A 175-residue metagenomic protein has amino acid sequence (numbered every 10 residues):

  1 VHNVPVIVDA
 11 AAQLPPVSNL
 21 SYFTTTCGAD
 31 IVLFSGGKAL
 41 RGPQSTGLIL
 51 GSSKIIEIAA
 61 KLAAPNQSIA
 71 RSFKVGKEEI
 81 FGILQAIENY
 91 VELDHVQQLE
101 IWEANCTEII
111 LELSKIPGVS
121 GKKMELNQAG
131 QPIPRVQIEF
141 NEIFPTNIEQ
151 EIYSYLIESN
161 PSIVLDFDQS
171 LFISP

Functional and structural regions predicted by a protein language model:
V1-H95, I110-S114: Conserved PLP-enzyme active-site core in the AAT-like
A10, A70-K74, L93-W102, I116-L126 (+1 more regions): Flexible, glycine/charged-enriched surface loops at secondary-structure junctions
Q13, Q44, Q67, Q85 (+5 more regions): Residue-identity detector for glutamine
V17-S18, C106, E149: Generic non-transmembrane alpha-helix signal with a bias for helix starts/N-cap capping motifs
E103, T107, L111: Anionic-ligand binding region
S114-P175: Conserved C-terminal alpha-helix-loop-beta "cap" of PLP-dependent enzymes that closes/shapes the active-site mouth
